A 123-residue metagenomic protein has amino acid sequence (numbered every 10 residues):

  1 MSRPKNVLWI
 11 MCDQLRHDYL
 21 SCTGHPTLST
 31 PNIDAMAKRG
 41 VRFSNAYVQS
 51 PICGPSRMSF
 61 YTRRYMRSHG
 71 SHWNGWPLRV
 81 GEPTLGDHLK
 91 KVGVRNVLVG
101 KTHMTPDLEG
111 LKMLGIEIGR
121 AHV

Functional and structural regions predicted by a protein language model:
M1-R120: Formylglycine-dependent sulfatase
